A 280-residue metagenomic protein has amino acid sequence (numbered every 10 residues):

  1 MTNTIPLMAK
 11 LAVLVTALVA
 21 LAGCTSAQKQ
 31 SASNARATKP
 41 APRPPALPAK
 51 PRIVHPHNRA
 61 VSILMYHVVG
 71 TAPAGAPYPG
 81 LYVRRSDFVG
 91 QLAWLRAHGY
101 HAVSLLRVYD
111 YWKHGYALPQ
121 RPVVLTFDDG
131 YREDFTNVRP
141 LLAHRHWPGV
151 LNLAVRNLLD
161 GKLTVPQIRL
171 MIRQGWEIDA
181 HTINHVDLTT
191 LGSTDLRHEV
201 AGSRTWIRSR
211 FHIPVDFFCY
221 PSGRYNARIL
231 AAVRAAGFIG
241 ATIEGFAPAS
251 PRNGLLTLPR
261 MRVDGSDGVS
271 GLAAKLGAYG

Functional and structural regions predicted by a protein language model:
M1-A12: Bacterial N-terminal signal peptides that target proteins for export
L21-G23: C-terminal motif of bacterial Sec signal peptides marking the signal peptidase cleavage site
T25-A27: Bacterial signal peptide processing site
R36-T126, Y131-E133, N137, P166-R169 (+1 more regions): C-terminal active-site subregion of NodB/CE4 polysaccharide deacetylases
F135-V155: A short alpha/beta connector and helix-capping loop motif
R145, Q167-T182, E199: A structural motif
R145-P148, Q174-I178, R234-A241: Glycine-enriched alpha-helix->loop->beta-strand junction motifs that scaffold or abut catalytic
N152, H181, A241-E244: Short beta-strand and adjacent tight-turn residues that come in two discontinuous sequence segments and form the edges
